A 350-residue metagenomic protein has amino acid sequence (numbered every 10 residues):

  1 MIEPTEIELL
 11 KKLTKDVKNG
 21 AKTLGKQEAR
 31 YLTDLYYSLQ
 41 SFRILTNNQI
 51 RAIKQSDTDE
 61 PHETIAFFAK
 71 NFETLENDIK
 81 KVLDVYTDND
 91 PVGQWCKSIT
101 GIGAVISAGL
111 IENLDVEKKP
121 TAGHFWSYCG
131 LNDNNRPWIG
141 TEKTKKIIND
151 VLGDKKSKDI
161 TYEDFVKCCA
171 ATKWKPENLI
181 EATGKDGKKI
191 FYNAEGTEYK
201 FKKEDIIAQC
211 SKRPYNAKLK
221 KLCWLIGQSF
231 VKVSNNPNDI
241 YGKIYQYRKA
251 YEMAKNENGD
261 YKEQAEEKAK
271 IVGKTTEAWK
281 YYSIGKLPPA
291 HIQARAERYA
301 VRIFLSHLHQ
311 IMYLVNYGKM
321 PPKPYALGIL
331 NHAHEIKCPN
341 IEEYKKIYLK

Functional and structural regions predicted by a protein language model:
I2-D88: Long, charge-rich intrinsically disordered scaffolds of nucleic-acid metabolism proteins
A21, A29-N48, A108-N113, K221-S229 (+1 more regions): Short, hydrophobic/amphipathic alpha-helical patches that form generic packing surfaces within helical domains
L24-Q27, Y31-D34, S38, F67 (+6 more regions): Conserved aromatic-histidine-acidic binding/catalytic patches
A52-I53, K81-G93, Y313-P322: Long amphipathic alpha-helical segments
Q55, D84-C96, I147-V151, E342-Y348: Long, contiguous secondary-structure blocks with strong helical propensity
P91-I147, T183-K188, E195: Helix-hairpin-helix
W138-K350: A basic, often C-terminal nucleic-acid-binding module that engages the phosphate backbone, implemented in DNA
